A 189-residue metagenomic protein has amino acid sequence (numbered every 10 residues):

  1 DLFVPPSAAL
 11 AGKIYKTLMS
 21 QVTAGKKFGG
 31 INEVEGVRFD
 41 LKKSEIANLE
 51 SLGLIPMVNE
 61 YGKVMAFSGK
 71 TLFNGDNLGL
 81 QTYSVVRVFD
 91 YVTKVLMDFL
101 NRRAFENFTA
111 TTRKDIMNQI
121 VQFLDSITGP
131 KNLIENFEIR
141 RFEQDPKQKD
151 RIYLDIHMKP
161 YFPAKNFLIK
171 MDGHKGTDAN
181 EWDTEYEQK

Functional and structural regions predicted by a protein language model:
D1-K189: Structured, hydrophobic secondary-structure cores that serve as assembly/anchoring elements
